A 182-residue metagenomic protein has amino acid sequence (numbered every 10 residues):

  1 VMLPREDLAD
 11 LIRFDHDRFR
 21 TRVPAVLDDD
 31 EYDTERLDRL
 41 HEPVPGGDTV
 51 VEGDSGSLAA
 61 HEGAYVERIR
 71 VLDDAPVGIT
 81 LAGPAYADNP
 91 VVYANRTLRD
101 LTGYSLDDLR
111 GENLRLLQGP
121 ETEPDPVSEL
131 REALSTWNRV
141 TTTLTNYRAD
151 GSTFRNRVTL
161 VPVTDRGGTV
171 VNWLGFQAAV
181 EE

Functional and structural regions predicted by a protein language model:
L3-V51, G56-G63, S135-N138, T143-N156 (+1 more regions): Per-ARNT-Sim (PAS) sensory domains and their PAS-associated C-terminal
P4, L98-L109: PAS/PAS-like sensory domain cap-loop motif
I79-A82: Short hydrophobic secondary-structure edge segments in sensory/regulatory modules of signaling proteins
P84-A85, T145-G151, T164-D165: PAS-family sensory domains
D88-V92: Conserved hydrophobic beta-strand signature of PAS-family and PAS-like sensory domains
R110-E121: PAS-family sensory/regulatory domains
P120-E132: PAS/Per-ARNT-Sim sensory domains
T159-W173, A178-E182: Short loop/turn elements at sensory-signaling interfaces that couple input to output
